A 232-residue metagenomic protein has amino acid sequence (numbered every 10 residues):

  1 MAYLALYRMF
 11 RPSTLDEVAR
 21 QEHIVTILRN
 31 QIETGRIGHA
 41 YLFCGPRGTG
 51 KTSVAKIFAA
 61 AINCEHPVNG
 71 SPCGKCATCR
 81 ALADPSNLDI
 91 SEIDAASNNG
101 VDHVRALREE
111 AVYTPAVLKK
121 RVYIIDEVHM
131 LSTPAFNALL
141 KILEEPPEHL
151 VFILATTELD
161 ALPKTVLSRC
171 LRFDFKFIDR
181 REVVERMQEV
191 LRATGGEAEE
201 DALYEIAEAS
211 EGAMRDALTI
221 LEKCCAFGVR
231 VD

Functional and structural regions predicted by a protein language model:
M1-R172: P-loop/Walker A NTP-binding region and its immediately flanking N-terminal helices in P-loop NTPase folds
I24, T49, A77, A81-L88 (+4 more regions): Extended, largely alpha-helical regulatory/partner-binding modules appended to the mid-to-C-terminal parts
